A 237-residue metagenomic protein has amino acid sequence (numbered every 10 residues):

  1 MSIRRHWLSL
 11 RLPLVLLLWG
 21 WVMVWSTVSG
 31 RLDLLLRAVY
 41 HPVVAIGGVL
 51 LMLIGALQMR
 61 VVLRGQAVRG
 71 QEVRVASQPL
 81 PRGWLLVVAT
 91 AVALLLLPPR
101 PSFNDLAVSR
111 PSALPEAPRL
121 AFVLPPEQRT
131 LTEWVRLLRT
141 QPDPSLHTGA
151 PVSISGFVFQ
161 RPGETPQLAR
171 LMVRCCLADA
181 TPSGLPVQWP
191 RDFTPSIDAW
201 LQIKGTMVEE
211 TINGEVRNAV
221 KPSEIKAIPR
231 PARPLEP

Functional and structural regions predicted by a protein language model:
L10-G70: Membrane-embedded alpha-helical segments of integral membrane proteins
G47, P190-K204: Short nucleic-acid-contacting surface segments enriched for D/E, G, S/T with interspersed K/R
A76-S102: Internal/C-terminal transmembrane anchor helices
L97-V158: Membrane-interface segments at or immediately adjacent to transmembrane helices that form the boundary between
V152-V158, D198-M207: OB-fold and OB-like beta-barrel modules that bind single-stranded nucleic acids
G163-V173, V216-N218: Short aromatic-glycine-enriched beta-strand elements
D179-T194: Beta-strand/loop nucleic-acid-binding surfaces
I212-E236: OB-fold/S1-family single-stranded nucleic acid-binding modules
